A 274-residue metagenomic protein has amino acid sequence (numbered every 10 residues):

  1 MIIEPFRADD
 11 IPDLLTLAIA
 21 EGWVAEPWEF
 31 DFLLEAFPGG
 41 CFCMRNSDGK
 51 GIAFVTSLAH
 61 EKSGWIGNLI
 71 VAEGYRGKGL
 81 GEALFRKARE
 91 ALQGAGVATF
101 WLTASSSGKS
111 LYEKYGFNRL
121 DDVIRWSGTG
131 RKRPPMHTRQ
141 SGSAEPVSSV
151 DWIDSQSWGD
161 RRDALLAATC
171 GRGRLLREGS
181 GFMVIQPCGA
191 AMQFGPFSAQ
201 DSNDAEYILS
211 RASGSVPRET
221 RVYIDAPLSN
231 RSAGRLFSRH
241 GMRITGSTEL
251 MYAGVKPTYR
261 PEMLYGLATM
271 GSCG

Functional and structural regions predicted by a protein language model:
R7-A20, R133-P135, S143-I153, E262-M270: A short, well-structured alpha-helix characteristic of acyl/acetyltransferase catalytic modules
I11-D48, I52-A72, R161-M192, P196-Q200: A conserved beta-strand-loop-helix scaffold within acyl/acetyltransferase catalytic domains
V71, G77-E90, S202-G214, R235: Conserved acetyl-CoA-binding loop-helix of GNAT-fold acetyltransferases
F85-R89, A95-T103, D122-W126: Glycine/small-residue-rich loop that forms an oxyanion/phosphate-binding "nest" at active or ligand-binding sites
L92-S105, R218-P227: Conserved GNAT acetyl-CoA-binding A-motif
Y115-P134, T220-G274: Active-site/acyl-donor-binding loops of N-acyltransferases
G116-Q193, N203-D204: Amide-forming acyltransferase catalytic core, primarily the GNAT-like/NAT-type and related acyltransferase folds
M183-Q186, M192-S229: Flexible loop/N-cap segments at domain edges
